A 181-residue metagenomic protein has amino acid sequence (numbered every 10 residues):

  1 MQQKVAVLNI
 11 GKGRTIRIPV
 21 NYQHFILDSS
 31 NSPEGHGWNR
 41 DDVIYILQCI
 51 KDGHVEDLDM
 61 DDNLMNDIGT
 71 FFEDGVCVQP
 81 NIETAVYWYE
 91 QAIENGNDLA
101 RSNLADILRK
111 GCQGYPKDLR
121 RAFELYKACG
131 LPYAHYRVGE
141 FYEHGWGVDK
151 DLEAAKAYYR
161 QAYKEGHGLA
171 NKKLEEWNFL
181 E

Functional and structural regions predicted by a protein language model:
V5-E56: N-terminal alpha-helical interaction modules that lie
N31-W38, D74-I82, K110-L119, H144-D151: Short coil/turn connectors between adjacent alpha-helices in alpha-solenoid helical repeat scaffolds
G35, G53-H54, D59-D61, M65 (+6 more regions): Short helix-capping/linker turns of helical repeat alpha-solenoids
I46, L119-L125: Alpha-helical repeat scaffolds
C49, M65-D74, R101-K110, H135-H144 (+1 more regions): Hydrophobic face of amphipathic alpha-helices that form TPR/SEL1-like repeat modules and related alpha-solenoid
K156-W177: Leucine-rich solenoid repeat scaffolds
